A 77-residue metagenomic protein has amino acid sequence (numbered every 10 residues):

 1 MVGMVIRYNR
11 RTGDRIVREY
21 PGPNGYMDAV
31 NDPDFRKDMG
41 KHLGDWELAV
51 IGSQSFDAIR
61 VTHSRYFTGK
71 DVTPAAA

Functional and structural regions predicted by a protein language model:
V2-Y26: N-terminal acidic leader/helix
V5, P33-R36, G44, G52: Sparse, context-dependent recognition of short Cys/His-centered cofactor- or disulfide-binding micro-motifs
I16, D34, P74-A75: Amphipathic alpha-helical interaction segments
I16-V17, M27, H63-T68: Proteins with a high burden of low-complexity, intrinsically disordered sequence enriched in S/T/G/P/A and R, requiring
G25-K41, T62: A short, charged, amphipathic alpha-helix used as a generic interaction element across diverse proteins
K41-A77: Short, mixed-charge low-complexity intrinsically disordered segments
